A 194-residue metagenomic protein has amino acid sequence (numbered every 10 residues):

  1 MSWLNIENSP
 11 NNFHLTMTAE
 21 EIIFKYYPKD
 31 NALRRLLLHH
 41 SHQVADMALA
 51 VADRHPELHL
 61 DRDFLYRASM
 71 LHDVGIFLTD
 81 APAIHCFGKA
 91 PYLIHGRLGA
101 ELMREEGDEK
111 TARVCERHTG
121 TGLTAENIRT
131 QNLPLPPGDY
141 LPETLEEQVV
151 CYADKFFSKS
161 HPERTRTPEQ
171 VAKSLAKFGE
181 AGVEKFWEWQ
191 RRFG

Functional and structural regions predicted by a protein language model:
W3-Y92: Acidic/His-rich, divalent-metal-binding segments that scaffold phosphate/diphosphate chemistry
T16-E20, D108, P168, V183: Alpha-helix initiation and N-capping motif
I22-Y26, M47, L98-G99, Y152 (+1 more regions): A general alpha-helix detector
N31, R35-L38, E143, A176-E180: Charge-dense, low-complexity intrinsically disordered segments
H42-D46, R97, W187: Generic alpha-helical structural signal
M47-A50, K155, R192: Alpha-helical scaffold segments in carbohydrate-active enzymes
E57-P168: Divalent metal-dependent catalytic cores for phosphoryl transfer on phosphate-bearing substrates
L175-G194: Charged phosphate-binding loop/patch that engages nucleotide di/tri-phosphates or the phosphate backbone of nucleic
